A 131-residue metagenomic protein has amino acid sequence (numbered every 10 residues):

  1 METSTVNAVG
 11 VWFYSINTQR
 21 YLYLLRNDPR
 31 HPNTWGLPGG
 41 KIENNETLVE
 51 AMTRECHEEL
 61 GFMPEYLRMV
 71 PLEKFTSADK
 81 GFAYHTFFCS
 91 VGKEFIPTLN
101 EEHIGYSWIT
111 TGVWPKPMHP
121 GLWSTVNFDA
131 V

Functional and structural regions predicted by a protein language model:
M1, S15, T34, E50-T53 (+2 more regions): Catalytic phosphate/metal-binding cores of nucleic-acid and nucleotide-processing enzymes, i.e., regions that mediate
M1-L22: Conserved N-terminal beta-strand and adjoining loop/helix that marks the start of the Nudix/MutT-like hydrolase domain
V6, N17, E73-P97, E101-V113 (+1 more regions): Active-site-adjacent beta-strand/loop module that shapes the phosphate/pyrophosphate-binding cleft
N17-E59: Conserved Nudix-box catalytic region and its N-terminal flanking loop in Nudix hydrolases and closely related
H31, M63-E65, E102: Short, structurally constrained coil/turn elements that cap an alpha-helix or connect an alpha-helix to the following
G40, T111-G112, P117: Short strand-loop junctions, especially beta-strand C-caps/beta-turns that link beta-sheets to coils or alpha-helices
M63-E73: A short coil-to-beta-strand element that immediately follows conserved catalytic motifs
